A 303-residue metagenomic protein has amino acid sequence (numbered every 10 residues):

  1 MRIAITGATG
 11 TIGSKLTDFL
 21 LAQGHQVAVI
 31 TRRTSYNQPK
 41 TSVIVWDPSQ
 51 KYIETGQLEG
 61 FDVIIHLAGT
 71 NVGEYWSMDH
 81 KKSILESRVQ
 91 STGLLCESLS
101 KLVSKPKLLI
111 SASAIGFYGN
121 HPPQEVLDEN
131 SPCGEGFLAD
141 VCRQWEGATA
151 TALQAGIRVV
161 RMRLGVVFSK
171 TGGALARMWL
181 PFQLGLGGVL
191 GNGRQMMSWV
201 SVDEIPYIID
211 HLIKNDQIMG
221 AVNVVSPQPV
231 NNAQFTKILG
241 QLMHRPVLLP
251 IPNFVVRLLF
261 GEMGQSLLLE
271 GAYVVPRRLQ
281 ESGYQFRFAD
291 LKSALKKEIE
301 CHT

Functional and structural regions predicted by a protein language model:
R2, L212-E262, K296, H302-T303: Mid/C-terminal beta-alpha module of Rossmann-like enzyme folds, strongest in SDR-family dehydrogenases/epimerases
I3-Q23: N-terminal Rossmann NAD(P)H-binding glycine-rich loop of SDR-like oxidoreductase domains
S35, T41-S91: NAD(P)H-binding glycine-rich loop region in Rossmannoid oxidoreductase-like domains and their noncatalytic homologs
G93-E135: Conserved Rossmann-fold NAD(P)-dependent oxidoreductase catalytic core, especially the SDR/UDP-sugar
S113, G147-K170: Conserved beta-loop-beta element that borders a ligand/cofactor-binding pocket
A155-I157, F168-R177, L212-V222: Glycine/proline-rich active-site loop of Rossmann-fold NAD(P)-dependent oxidoreductases
R177-V200, E204: A conserved pocket-lining segment of Rossmann-fold NAD(P)-dependent short-chain dehydrogenase/reductase
S266-T303: C-terminal amphipathic/interface module of NAD(P)-dependent oxidoreductases and related NAD-binding regulators
